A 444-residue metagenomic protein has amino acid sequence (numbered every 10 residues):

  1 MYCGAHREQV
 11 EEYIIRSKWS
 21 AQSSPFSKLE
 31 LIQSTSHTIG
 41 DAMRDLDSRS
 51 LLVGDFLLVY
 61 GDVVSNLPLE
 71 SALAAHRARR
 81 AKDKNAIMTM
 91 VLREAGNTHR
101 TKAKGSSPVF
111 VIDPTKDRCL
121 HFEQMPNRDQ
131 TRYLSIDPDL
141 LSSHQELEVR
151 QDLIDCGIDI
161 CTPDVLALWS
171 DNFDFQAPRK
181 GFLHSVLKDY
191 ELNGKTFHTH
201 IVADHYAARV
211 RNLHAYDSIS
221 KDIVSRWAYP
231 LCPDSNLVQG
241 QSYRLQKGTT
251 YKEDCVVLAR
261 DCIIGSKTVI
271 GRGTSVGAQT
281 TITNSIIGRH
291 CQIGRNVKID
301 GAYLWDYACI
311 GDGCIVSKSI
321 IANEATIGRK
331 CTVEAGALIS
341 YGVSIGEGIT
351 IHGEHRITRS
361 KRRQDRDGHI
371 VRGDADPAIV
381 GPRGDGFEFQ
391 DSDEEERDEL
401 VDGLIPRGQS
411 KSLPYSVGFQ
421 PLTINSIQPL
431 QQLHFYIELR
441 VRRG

Functional and structural regions predicted by a protein language model:
M1, L58, M88-M90, T199: Structural beta-sheet core signal
M1-G61, H352, T358-K361, G373 (+4 more regions): Conserved N-terminal catalytic core of the sugar/cofactor nucleotidyltransferase
Y2, V91-R93, F122: Generic beta-sheet signal
K28-L31, M88, T199, A207: Conserved beta-strand scaffold positions in the cores of enzyme catalytic domains, especially in NTP/NDP-utilizing
I39-A42, L69, R179, D312: Amphipathic coiled-coil/heptad-repeat helices and related helical stalk/stem segments that mediate oligomerization
D41-L46, E70-A74, Q145-E146, Y243-R244 (+3 more regions): A generic local structural motif
F56-L57, V64-S65, L69-K84, N97-L237: Catalytic-core segments of class I nucleotidyltransferases/pyrophosphorylases that form NMP-activated intermediates
V63, D174-G444: Left-handed beta-helix
